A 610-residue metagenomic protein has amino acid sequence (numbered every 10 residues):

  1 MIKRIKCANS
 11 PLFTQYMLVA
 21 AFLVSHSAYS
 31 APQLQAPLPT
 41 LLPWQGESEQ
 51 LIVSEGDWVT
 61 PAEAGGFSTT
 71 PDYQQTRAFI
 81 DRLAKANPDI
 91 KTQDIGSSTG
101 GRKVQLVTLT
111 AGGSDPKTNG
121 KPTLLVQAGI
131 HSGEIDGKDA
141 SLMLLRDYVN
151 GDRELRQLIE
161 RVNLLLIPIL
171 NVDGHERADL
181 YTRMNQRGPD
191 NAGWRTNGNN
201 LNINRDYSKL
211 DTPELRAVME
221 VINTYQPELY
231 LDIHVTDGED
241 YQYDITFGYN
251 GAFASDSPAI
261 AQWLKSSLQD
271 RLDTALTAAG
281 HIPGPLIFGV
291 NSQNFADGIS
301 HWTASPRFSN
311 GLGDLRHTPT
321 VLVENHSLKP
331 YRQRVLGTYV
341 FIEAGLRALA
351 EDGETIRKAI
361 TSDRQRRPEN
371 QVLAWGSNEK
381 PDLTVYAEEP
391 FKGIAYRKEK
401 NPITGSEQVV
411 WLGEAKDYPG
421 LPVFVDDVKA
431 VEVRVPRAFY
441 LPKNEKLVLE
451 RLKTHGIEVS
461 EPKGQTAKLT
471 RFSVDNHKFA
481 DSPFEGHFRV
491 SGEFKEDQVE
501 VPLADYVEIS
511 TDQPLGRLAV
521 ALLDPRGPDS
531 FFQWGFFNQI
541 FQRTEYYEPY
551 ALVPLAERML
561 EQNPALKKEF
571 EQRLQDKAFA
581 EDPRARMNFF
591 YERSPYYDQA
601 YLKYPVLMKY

Functional and structural regions predicted by a protein language model:
I2-M17: Bacterial N-terminal signal peptides that target proteins for export
T14-H26: Bacterial N-terminal signal peptides
A28-P32: Boundary at the C-terminal end of the N-terminal hydrophobic targeting segment
E49-S68, V126-A128, L201, S255 (+1 more regions): Acidic/histidine-rich, surface-exposed loop or edge segments in extracytoplasmic proteins
Q74-L124: Soluble metallo-hydrolase cores and metallopeptidase-like ectodomains found primarily in the secretory/periplasmic
N119-Q127, I135-A296, H301-R307: Active-site/substrate-binding loop(s) of hydrolase catalytic cores
G289-T470, V474: Hard-cation-handling environments
E508, Q513-Y610: Ligand/cofactor-recognition surfaces for anionic moieties
